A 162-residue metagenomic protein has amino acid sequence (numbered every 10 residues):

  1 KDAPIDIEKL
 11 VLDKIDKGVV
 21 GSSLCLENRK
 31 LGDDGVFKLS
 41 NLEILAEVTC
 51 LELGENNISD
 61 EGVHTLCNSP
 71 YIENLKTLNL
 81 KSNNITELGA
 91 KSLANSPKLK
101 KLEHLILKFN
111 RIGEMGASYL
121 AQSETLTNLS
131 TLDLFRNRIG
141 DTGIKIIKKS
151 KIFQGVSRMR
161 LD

Functional and structural regions predicted by a protein language model:
K1-C67: LRR N-terminal entry segment and analogous cap-like coil->beta motifs
K1-I5, K9-I15, G21-L24, L129-D162: C-terminal capping region of solenoid repeat domains
D16-S23, I44-C50, P70-T77, P97-H104 (+2 more regions): Leucine-rich repeat
R29, N56, L80-N83, L107-N110 (+1 more regions): Consensus "Asn ladder" position of solenoid repeat domains
L31-G35, S40, I58-G62, C67 (+3 more regions): The leucine-rich repeat
H64-E73, K81: Charged low-complexity stretches with an acidic bias
H104-N128: Short, positively charged, low-complexity/disordered linker segments
